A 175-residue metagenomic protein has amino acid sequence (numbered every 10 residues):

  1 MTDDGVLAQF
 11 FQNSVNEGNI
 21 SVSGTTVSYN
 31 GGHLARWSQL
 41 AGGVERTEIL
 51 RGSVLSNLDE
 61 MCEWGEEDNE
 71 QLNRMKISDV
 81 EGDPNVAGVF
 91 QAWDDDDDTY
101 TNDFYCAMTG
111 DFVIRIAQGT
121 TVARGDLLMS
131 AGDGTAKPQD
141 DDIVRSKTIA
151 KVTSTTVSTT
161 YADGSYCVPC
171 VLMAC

Functional and structural regions predicted by a protein language model:
M1-C175: Extracellular receptor-binding modules and their adjoining Ser/Thr/Gly/Asp/Asn-rich linkers
